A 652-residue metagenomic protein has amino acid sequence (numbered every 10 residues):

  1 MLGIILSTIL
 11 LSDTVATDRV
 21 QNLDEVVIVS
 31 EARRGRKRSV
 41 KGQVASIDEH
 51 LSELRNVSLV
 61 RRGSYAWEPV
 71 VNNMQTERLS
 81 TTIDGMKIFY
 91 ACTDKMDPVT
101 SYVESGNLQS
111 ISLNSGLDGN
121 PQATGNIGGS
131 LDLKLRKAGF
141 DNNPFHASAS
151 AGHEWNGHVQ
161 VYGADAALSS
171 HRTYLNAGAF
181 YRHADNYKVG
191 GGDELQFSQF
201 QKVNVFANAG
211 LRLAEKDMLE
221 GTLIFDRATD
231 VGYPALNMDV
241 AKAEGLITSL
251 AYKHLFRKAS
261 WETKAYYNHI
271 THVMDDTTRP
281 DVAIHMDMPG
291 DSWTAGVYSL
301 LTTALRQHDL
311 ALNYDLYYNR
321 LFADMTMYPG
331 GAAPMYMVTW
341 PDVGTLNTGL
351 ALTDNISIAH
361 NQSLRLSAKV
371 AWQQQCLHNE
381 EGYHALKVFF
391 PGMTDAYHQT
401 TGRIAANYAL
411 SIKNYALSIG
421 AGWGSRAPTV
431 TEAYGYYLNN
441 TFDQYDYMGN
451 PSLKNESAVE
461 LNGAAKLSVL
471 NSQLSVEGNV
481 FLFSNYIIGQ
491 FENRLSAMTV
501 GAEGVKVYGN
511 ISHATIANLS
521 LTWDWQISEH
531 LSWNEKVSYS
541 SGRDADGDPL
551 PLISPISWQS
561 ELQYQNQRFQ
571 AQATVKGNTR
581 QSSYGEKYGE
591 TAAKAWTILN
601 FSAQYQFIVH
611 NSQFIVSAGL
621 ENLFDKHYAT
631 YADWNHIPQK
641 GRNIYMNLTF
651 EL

Functional and structural regions predicted by a protein language model:
Q43-L51, W67-V70, T82, P98-S101 (+3 more regions): N-terminal periplasmic accessory domains that precede and gate Gram-negative outer-membrane beta-barrel machines
L51-K87: Extracytoplasmic beta-strand/coil segments of soluble accessory domains associated with Gram-negative outer-membrane
K87-G116: Short acidic/polar hinge/loop motifs at secondary-structure boundaries that mediate gating or recognition
A184-Y187, G192, Q196-K202, R212-T294 (+2 more regions): Flexible loop and strand-edge segments within Gram-negative outer membrane beta-barrel domains
V203, G210-L213, D354-N355, T401 (+6 more regions): Conserved C-terminal beta-signal and adjacent last beta-strands/turns of outer-membrane beta-barrel proteins
R227-T229, H269-V273, R320-G330, W372-A396 (+4 more regions): Surface-exposed extracellular loop regions of Gram-negative outer-membrane beta-barrel proteins, predominantly
L236-R257, M288-T294, T339, V343-T345 (+7 more regions): Outer-membrane beta-barrel signature, preferentially recognizing the C-terminal barrel domain of Gram-negative
S357-L364, V370-Q375, N379, S468 (+2 more regions): Gram-negative outer-membrane beta-barrel transporters
